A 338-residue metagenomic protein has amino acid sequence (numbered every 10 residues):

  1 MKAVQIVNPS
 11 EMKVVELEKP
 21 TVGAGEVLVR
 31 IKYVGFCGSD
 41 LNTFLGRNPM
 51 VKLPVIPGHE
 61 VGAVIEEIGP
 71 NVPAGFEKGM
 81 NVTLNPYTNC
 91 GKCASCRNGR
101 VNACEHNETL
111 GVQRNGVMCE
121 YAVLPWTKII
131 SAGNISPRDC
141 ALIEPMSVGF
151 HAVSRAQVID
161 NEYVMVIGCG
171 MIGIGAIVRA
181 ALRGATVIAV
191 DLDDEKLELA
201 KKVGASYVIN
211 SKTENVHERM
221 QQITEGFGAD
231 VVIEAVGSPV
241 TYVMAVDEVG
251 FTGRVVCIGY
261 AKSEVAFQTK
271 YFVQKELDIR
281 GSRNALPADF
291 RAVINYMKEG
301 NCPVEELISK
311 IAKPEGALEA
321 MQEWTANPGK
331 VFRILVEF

Functional and structural regions predicted by a protein language model:
K2, K13, R30, G62-V64 (+1 more regions): Residues located in well-ordered beta-strands
P20-V34, N48-A94, G133-I135: Glycine-rich beta-strand-centered segment in the early N-terminal region that forms part of a ligand/cofactor-binding
E60, V64, M80-N81, S95 (+5 more regions): Residue-level marker of beta-strand positions
C90-I167: NAD(P)H dinucleotide-binding glycine-rich loop of Rossmann-like/cofactor-binding domains, especially the beta1-alpha1
I135-T213, E218: Mid-domain Rossmann-like dinucleotide-binding core that forms the NAD(H)/NADP(H) cofactor-binding site
A156, E198, V203-D278, L318: Glycine-rich cofactor phosphate-binding loops and adjacent beta1-alpha1 units of small-molecule cofactor enzyme domains
V243-D247, P287-F338: C-terminal hydrophobic helical "lid"/dimerization subdomain of Rossmann-like NAD(P)H-dependent oxidoreductases
